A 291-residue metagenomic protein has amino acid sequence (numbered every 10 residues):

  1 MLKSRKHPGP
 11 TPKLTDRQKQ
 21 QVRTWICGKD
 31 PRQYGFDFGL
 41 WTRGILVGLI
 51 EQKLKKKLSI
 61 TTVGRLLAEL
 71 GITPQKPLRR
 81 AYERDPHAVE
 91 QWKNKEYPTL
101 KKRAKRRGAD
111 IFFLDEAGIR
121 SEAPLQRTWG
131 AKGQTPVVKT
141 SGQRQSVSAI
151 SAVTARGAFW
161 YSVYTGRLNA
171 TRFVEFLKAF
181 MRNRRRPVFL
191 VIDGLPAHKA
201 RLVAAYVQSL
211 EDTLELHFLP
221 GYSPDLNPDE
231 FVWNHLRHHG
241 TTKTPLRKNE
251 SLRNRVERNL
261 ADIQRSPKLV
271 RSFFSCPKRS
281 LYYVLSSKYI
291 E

Functional and structural regions predicted by a protein language model:
M1-E291: Short functional hotspots at interaction and active-site rims
